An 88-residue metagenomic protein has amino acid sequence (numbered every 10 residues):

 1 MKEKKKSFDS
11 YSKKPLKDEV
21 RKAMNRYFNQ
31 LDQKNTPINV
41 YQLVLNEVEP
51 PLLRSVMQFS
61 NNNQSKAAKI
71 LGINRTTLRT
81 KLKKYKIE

Functional and structural regions predicted by a protein language model:
K2-E88: Bacterial C-terminal helix-turn-helix
